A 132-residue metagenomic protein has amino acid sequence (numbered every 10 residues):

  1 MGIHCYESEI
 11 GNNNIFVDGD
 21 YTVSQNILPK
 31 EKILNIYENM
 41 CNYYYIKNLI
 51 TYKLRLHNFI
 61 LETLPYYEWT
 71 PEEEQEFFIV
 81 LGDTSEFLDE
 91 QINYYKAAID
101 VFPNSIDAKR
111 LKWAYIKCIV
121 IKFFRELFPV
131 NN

Functional and structural regions predicted by a protein language model:
M1-E31, N35: Long, low-complexity intrinsically disordered regions enriched in small/polar and proline/glycine residues
K30-E38, T70-F77: Generic helix N-cap/helix-start motif at coil->alpha-helix transitions
K32-I33, E74, Q91, A108 (+1 more regions): Residues that mark the junctions of alpha-helical repeat units in TPR/alpha-solenoid scaffolds
I36-N39, F78, K109-K112, I116: TPR repeat positional signature
N42-I46, T84, A114-C118: Residue-level signature for tetratricopeptide repeat
Y45-L61, S85-Y95: Helix-turn-helix repeat elements of alpha-solenoid scaffolds
I60-E74, D100-A108: Flexible helix-coil transition and linker loops at the boundaries of alpha-helical arrays
L88, K117-P129: Alpha-helical linker/edge segments of TPR/alpha-solenoid repeat scaffolds and analogous pre-/post-domain helices
